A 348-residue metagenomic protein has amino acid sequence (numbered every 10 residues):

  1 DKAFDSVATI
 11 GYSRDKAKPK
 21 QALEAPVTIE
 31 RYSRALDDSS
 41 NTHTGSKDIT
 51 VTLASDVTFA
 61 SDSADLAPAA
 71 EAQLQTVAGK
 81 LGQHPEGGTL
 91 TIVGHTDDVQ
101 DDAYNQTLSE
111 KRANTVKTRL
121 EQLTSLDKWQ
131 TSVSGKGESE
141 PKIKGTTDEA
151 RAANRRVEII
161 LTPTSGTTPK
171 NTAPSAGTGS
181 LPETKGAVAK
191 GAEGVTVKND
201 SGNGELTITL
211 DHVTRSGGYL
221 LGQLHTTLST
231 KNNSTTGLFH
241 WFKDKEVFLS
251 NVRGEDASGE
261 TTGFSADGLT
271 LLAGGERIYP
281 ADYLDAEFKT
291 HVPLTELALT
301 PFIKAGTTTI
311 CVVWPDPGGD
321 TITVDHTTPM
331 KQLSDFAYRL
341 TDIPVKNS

Functional and structural regions predicted by a protein language model:
D1-K18, K144-G145, P163, L181-K198 (+1 more regions): Surface-exposed edge beta-strand/loop patches
K2-D38, G45, T76: Non-catalytic propeptide/linker segments at domain boundaries
A35-D48, T58-V93, E121-T124, I159: Periplasmic peptidoglycan-binding/anchoring modules of Gram-negative envelope and division proteins
S39-T42, E205-R215: Short amphipathic beta-strand and strand-loop transition segments with alternating hydrophobic
V57-A67, D98-T107, A298-L299: Second-shell loop/turn segments in exported
T76-V77, S216, S229-F302, R339 (+1 more regions): The feature marks short-to-medium sequence segments in extracytoplasmic or secretory-pathway proteins
V93-T172: Periplasmic OmpA-like peptidoglycan-binding domain that tethers envelope proteins to the cell wall
L220-T230: Short, well-ordered beta-strand segments enriched in hydrophobic/aromatic residues
